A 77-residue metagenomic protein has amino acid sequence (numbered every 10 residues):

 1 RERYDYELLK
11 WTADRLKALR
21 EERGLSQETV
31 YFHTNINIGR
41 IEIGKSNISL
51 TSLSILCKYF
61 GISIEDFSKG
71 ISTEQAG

Functional and structural regions predicted by a protein language model:
R1-E22: A short, Lys/Arg-rich alpha-helix, primarily the initiator
K17, S26-E28, S54, E65: Residues within the helices of the helix-turn-helix
E22-R40: Short alpha-helical DNA-recognition segment
I43: Short, conserved catalytic or interaction motifs in soluble domains
S49-D66: DNA major-groove recognition helix of helix-turn-helix/homeodomain DNA-binding modules
G61-G77: Short C-terminal boundary/hinge segments that cap the last helix of small helical domains
